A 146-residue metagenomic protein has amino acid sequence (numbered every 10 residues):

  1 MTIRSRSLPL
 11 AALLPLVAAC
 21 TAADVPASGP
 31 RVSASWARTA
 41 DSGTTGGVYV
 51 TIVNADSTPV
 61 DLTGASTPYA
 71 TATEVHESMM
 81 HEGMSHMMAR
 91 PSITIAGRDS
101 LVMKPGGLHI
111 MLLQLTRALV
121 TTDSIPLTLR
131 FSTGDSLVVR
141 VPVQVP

Functional and structural regions predicted by a protein language model:
M1-A18: Sec-dependent bacterial lipoprotein signal peptides
C20-D24: Bacterial signal peptide processing site
P26-P146: Compact, glycine-rich, soluble single-domain proteins
